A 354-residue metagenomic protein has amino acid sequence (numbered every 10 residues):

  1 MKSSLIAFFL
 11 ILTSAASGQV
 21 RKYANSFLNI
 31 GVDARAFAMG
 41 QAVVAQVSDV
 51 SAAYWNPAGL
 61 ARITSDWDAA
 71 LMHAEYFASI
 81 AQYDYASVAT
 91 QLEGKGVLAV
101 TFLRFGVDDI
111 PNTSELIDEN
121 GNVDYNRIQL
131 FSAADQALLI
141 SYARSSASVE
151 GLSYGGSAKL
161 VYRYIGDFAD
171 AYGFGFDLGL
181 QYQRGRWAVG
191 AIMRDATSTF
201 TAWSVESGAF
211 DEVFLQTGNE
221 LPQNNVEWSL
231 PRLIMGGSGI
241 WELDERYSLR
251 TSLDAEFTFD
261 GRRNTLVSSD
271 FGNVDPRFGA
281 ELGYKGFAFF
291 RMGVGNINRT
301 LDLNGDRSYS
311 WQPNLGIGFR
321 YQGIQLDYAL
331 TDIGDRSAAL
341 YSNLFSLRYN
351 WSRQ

Functional and structural regions predicted by a protein language model:
M1-F8: Sec-dependent signal peptide recognition, specifically the positively charged N-region followed immediately by
F9-S17: Hydrophobic h-region of N-terminal signal peptides that target proteins for export in Gram-negative bacteria
Q19-Q354: Subset of outer-membrane beta-barrel
